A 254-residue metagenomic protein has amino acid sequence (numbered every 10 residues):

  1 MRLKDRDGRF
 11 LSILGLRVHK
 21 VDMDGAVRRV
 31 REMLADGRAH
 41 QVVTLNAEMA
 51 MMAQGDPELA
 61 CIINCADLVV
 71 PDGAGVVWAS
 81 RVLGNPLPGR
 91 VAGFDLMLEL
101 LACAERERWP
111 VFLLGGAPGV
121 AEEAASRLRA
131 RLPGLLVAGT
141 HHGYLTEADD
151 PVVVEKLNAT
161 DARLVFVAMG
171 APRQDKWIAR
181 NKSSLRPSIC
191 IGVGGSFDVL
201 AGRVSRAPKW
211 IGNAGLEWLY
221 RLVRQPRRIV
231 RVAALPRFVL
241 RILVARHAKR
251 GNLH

Functional and structural regions predicted by a protein language model:
M1-R90, F94-D95: N-terminal nucleotide/polyanion-binding subdomain common to many enzyme families
L3, S80-K156, T160: Conserved beta-alpha
N46-A50, M169-Q174, S196-F197: Short glycine-rich anion-binding loops that position phosphate/pyrophosphate groups of nucleotides and phosphorylated
P57, C61-C65, D175-V193: A short, gly/pro- and small-residue-rich
D67, A138, R163, S188: Conserved acidic residues
G75-S80, A207-H254: A transmembrane-helix-recognition feature enriched in membrane-embedded lipid enzymes and envelope glyco-/phospholipid
H142-A148, R186-R224: Short, flexible loop segments at boundaries between secondary-structure elements
L157-A171, P187: Proline-aspartate-enriched helix->loop->beta-strand connector
